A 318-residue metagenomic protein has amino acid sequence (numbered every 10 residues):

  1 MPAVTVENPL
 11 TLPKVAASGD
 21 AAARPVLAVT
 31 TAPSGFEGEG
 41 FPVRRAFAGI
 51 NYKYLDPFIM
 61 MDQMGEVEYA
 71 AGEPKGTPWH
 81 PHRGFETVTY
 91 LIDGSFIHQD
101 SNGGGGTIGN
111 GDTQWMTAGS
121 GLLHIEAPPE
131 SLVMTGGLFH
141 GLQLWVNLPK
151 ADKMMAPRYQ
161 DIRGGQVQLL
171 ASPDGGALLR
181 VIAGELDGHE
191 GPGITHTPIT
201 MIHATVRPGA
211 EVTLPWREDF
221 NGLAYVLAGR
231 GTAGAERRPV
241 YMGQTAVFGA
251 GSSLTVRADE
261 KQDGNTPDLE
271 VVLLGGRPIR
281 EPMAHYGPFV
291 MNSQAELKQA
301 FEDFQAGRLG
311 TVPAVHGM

Functional and structural regions predicted by a protein language model:
M1-M318: Jelly-roll (double-stranded beta-helix
